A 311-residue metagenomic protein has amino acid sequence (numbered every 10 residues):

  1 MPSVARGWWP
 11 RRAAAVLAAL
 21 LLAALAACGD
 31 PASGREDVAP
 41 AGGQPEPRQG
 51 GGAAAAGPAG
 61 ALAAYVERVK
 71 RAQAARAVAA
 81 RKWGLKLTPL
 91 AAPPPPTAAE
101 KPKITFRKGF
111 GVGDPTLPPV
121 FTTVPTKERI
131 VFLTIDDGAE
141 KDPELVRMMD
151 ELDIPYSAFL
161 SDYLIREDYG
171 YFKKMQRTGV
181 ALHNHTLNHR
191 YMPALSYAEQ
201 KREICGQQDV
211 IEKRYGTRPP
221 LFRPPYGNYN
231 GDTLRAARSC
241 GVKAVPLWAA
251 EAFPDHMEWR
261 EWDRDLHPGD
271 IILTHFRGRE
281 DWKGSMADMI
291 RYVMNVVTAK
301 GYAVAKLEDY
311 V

Functional and structural regions predicted by a protein language model:
M1-D37, A41: Secretory targeting and sorting signals
A26-V120: N-terminal low-complexity, Pro/Thr-rich disordered segments that flank secretion/membrane-targeting signals
S33, D37, E46-G50, D150 (+4 more regions): CE4/NodB-like, metal-dependent polysaccharide N-deacetylase domain that modifies extracellular/periplasmic N-acetylated
A91-N184, N188-Y191, V210: Active-site beta->alpha N-cap acidic-glycine motif
L117-P125, R166, W282-V311: C-terminal domain-boundary segment and adjacent tail
V131-I135, Y156-L160, A181-T186, P220-R223 (+3 more regions): Structural recognition of the beta-strand scaffold that forms the well-ordered cores of secreted hydrolase catalytic
G138-K141, L160-D168, Y191-A198, R223-Y229 (+2 more regions): Acidic-and-aromatic substrate-binding clefts and catalytic sites of carbohydrate-active enzymes
N228, T233-D265, Y302-D309: His/Asp/Glu-enriched short active-site or ligand-binding loop at hydrolase and phosphoryl-transfer sites
